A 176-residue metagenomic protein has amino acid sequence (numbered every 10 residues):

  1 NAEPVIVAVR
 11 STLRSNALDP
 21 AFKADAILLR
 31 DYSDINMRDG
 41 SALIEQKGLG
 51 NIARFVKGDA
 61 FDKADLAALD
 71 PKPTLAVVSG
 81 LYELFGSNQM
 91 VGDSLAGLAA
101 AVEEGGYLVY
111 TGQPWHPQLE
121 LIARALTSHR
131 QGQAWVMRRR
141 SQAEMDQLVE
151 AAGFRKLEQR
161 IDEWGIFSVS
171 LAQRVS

Functional and structural regions predicted by a protein language model:
A2-A24: Conserved SAM-binding loop of SAM-dependent methyltransferases across substrates and taxa, primarily the Class I
D31-I35: Conserved SAM/SAH-binding beta-strand->alpha-helix loop
G40-S41: Conserved SAM-binding loop
V77-G80: A conserved beta-strand element that flanks and buttresses the S-adenosyl-L-methionine
V91-E104: A short glycine-rich, Lys/Arg-flanked "PGG" loop and its adjoining helix->strand segment in the class I
E104-Q113: Conserved beta-strand signature within the Rossmann-like core of class I S-adenosyl-L-methionine
V136-G153: Short alpha-helix
A152-S176: Core SAM-dependent methyltransferase catalytic element
